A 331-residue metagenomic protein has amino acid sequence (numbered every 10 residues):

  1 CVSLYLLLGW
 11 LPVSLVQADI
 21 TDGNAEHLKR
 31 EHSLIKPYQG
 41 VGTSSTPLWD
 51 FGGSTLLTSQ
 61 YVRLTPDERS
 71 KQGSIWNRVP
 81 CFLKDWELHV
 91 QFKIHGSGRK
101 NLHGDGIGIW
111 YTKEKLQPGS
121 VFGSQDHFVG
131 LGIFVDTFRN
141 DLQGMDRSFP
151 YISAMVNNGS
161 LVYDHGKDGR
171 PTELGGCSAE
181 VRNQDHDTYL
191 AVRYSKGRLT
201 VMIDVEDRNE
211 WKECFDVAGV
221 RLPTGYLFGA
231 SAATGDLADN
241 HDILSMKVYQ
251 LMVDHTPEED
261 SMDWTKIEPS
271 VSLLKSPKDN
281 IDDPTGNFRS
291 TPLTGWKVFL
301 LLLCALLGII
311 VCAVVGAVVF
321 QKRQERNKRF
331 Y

Functional and structural regions predicted by a protein language model:
C1-Y331: Polar, low-complexity loop segments and adjacent catalytic/binding residues used for recognizing and processing sugar
